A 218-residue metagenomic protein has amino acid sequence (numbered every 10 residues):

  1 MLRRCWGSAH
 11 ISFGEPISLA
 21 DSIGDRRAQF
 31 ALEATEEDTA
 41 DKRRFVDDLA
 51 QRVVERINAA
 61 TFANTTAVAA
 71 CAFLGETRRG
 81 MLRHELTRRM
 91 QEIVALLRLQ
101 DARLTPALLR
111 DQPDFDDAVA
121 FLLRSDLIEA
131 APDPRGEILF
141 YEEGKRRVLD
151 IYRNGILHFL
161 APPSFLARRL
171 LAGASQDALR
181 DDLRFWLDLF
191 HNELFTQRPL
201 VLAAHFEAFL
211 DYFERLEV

Functional and structural regions predicted by a protein language model:
M1-V218: Membrane-interfacial terminal anchoring regions of lipid-handling membrane enzymes
